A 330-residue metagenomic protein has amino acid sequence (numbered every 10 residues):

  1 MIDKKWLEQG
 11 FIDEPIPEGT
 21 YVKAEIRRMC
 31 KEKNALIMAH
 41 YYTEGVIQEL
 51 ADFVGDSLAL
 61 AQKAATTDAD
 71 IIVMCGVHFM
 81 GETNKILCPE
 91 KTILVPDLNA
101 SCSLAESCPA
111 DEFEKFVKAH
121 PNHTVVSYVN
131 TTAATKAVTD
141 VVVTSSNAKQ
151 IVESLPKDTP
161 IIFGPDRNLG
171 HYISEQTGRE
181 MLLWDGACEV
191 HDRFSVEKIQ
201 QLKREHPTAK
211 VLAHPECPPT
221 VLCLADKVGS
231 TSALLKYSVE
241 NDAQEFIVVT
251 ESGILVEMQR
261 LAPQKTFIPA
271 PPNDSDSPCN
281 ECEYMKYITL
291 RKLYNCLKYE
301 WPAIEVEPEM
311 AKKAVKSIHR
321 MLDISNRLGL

Functional and structural regions predicted by a protein language model:
M1-G229, A233-V248, L255, Q259-A270 (+1 more regions): Active-site loop-to-helix "anion-binding N-cap" substructures in soluble metabolic enzymes
